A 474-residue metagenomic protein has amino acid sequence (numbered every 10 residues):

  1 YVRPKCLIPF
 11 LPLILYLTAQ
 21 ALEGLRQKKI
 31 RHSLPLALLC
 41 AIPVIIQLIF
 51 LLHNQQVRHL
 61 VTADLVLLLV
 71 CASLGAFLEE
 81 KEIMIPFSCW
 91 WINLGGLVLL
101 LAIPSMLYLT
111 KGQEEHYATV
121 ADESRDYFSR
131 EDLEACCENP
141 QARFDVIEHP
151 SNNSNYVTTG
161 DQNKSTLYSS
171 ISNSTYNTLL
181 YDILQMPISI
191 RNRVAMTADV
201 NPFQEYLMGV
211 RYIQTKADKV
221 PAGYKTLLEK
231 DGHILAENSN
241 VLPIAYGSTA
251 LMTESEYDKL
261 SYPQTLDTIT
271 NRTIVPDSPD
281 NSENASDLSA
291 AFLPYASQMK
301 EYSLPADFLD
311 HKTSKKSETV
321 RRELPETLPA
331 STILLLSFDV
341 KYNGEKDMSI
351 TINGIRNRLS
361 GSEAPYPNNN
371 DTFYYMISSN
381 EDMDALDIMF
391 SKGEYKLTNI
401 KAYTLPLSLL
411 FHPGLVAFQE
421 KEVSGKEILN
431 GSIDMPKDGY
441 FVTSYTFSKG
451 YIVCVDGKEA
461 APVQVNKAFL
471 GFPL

Functional and structural regions predicted by a protein language model:
Y1-D126, L474: Contiguous transmembrane helix-bundle modules in multi-pass membrane proteins
V2, L11, L15, L67 (+9 more regions): Active-site-proximal structural scaffolding
K5-I8, P12-T18, I30, A41-P43 (+5 more regions): C-terminal, active-site-flanking charged/polar segments
L97-T119, A135-Y206, V241-L242, G247-T268 (+2 more regions): Extracytoplasmic/lumenal acceptor-recognition loop(s) of multi-pass membrane glycoenzymes
A102-L133, A364-N370, I400, L407-V416: Membrane-proximal, lumen/periplasm-facing interface regions of secretory-pathway glyco- and lipid-modifying enzymes
F144-V146, V210-K216: Short, hydrophobic beta-strand segments that form beta-sheet elements in well-ordered domains
Q204-G209, D231-M299, T398-L410: Catalytic cores of secreted or luminal carbohydrate-active enzymes
F292-L474: Active-site-proximal, structured, solvent-exposed surfaces of multi-pass membrane proteins that position macromolecular
